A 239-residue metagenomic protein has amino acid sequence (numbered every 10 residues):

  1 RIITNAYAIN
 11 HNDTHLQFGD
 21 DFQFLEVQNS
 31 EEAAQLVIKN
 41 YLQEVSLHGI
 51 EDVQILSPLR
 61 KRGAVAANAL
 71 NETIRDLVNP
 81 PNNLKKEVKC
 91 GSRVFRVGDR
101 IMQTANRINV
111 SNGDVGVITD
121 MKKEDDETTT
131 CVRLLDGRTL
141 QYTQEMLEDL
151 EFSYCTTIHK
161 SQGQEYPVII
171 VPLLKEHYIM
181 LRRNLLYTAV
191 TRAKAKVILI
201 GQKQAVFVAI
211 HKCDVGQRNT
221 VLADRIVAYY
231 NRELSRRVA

Functional and structural regions predicted by a protein language model:
R1-N109, T119, Y229: Conserved helicase motor core of P-loop NTPases
D114-A239: C-terminal accessory regions
